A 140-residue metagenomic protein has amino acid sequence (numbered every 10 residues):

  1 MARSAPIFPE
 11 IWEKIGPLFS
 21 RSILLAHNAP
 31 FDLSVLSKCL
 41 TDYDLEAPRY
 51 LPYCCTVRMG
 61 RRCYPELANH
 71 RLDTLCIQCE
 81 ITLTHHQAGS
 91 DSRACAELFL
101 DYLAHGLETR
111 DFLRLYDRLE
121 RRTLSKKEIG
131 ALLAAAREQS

Functional and structural regions predicted by a protein language model:
M1-Y43, A47-L51, P65-H86: Conserved non-catalytic scaffold segment of RNase H-like nuclease domains
G16, V57, D73, L113-D117 (+1 more regions): Generic detector of well-ordered alpha-helical segments enriched in charged/polar residues, highlighting helical
R49-G60: A short, structured active-site edge motif that brings together acidic residues
R58-R61, I77, E97-L100: Generic alpha-helical structural context detector
A88-D101: Acidic, divalent-metal-coordinating active-site segment for phosphoryl/phosphodiester hydrolysis, typified by short
L100-S140: Acidic two-metal-ion nuclease catalytic site recognized across multiple nuclease folds, prominently DnaQ/RNase D-T
